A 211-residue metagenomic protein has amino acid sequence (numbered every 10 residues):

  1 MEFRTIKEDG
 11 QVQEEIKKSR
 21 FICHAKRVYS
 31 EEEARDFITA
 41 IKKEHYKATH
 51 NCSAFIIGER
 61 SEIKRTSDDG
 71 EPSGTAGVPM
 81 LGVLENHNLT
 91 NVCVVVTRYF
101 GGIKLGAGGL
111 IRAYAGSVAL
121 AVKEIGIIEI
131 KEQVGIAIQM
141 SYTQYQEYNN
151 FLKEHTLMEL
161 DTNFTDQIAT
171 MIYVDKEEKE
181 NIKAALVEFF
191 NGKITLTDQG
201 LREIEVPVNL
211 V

Functional and structural regions predicted by a protein language model:
M1-G74, K179, T197-V206, V211: C-terminal regulatory domains involved in ligand/effector binding and gene-expression control
H24, C52-S53, N91-V94, G135 (+1 more regions): Structural motif
A76-E124: Active-site beta-strand/loop microenvironment that shapes enzyme catalytic pockets
G126-Y142: Short glycine-/aliphatic-rich beta-strand segments at the starts of folded cytosolic domains
Q139-L157: Short amphipathic alpha-helix segments
F151-H155, N181-F190: Short amphipathic alpha-helices in soluble, non-transmembrane regions that often serve as interface/regulatory elements
E159-F164, F190-V206: Conserved short beta-strand edge segments in small beta-sheet-based binding/regulatory domains
I172-N181: Terminal, non-globular segments
